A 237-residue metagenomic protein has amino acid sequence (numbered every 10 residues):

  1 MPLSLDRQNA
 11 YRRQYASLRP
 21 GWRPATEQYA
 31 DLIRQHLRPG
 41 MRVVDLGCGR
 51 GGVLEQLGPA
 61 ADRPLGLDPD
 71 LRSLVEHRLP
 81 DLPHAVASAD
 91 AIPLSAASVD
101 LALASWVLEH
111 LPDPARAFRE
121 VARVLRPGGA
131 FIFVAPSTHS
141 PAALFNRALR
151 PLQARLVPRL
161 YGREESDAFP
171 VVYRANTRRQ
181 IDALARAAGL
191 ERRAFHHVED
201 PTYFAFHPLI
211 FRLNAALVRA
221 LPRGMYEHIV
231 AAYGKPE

Functional and structural regions predicted by a protein language model:
M1-A91, S95, F118, D200 (+1 more regions): Conserved N-terminal segment of class I S-adenosyl-L-methionine
R38, L111-P112, L125-P127: Helix-to-beta-strand junctions that scaffold the AdoMet/dcAdoMet cofactor pocket in Class I SAM-dependent enzymes
R42, G128-A130: Short glycine-centered segments of the SAM/dcSAM-binding site in methyltransferase folds
I92-L94, V99, L190: Conserved hydrophobic/aromatic "anchor" residues that stabilize well-ordered secondary structure elements
P93-S95, P112, T177: GHKL-family ATP-binding catalytic core of two-component histidine kinases
L103: A conserved beta-strand element that flanks and buttresses the S-adenosyl-L-methionine
W106-H110: Short catalytic micro-motifs in class I SAM-dependent methyltransferases
A115-R116, E120, A130-G234: S-adenosyl-L-methionine-dependent methyltransferase catalytic module, highlighting the catalytic core
